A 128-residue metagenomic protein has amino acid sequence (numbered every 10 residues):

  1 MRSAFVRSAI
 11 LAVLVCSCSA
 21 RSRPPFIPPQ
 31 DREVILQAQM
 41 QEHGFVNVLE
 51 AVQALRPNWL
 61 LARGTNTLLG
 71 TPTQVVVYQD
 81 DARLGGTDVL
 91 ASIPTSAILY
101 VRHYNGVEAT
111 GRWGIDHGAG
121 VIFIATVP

Functional and structural regions predicted by a protein language model:
M1-A9: Bacterial N-terminal signal peptides that target proteins for export
A12-V34: Bacterial Sec signal peptide processing site at the extreme N-terminus
P28-E50, Y78-L84, D88, T126: Short, polar/charged loop or turn motifs at beta-strand boundaries
G44, L55-R63, R102-N105, T126-P128: Sec/Tat-exported extracytoplasmic proteins
F45-Q53, T87, T95-I98, V121: Extracytoplasmic/secreted envelope proteins and their assembly/folding machinery, especially bacterial periplasmic
N58-A62, L84-G86, V107-R112: Short beta-strands and strand-coil junctions in structured, solvent-facing domains, enriched
L68-V107: Periplasmic plug
I98-P128: A beta-strand signature from Gram-negative outer-membrane beta-barrel systems, especially the internal plug domain
